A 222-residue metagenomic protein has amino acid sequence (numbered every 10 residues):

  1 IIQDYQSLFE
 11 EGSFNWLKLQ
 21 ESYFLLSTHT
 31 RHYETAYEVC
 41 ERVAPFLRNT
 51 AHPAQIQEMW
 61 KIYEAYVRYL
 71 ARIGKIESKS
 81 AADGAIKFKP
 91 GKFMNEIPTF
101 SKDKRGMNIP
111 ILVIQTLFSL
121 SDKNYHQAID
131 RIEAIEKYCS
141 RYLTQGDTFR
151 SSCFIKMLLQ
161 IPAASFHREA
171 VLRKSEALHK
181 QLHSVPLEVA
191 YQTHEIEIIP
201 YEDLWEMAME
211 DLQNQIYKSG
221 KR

Functional and structural regions predicted by a protein language model:
I1-F9, C40-H52, A85-F100, E136-T144: Amphipathic alpha-helical segments of tetratricopeptide repeats
S7-Q20, L47-I62, S101-L112, Y142-S152 (+1 more regions): Alpha-solenoid helical repeat architecture
N15-H29, M59-L70, P110-I114, F118-S121 (+1 more regions): "A position-specific structural signal for the A-helix of alpha-solenoid helical repeats
K61-I73, G84-M94, N108-V113, L117 (+1 more regions): Alpha-helical solenoid repeat scaffolds used for protein-protein interaction
K75-D103, S152-C153, P162: Flexible internal linker/loop segments at domain or repeat junctions
A81-G84, I129-R222: C-terminal non-catalytic interaction modules
